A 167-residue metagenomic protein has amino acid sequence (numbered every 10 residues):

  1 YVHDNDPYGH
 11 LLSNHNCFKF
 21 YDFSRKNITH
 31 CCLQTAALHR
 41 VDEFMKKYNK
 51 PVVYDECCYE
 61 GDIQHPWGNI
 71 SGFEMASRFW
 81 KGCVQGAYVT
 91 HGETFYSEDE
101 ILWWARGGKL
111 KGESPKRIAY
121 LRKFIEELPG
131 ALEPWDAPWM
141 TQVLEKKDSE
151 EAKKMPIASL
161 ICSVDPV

Functional and structural regions predicted by a protein language model:
Y1-V52: Active-site neighborhood of glycoside hydrolase catalytic domains
P7-G9, N27-C31, Q64-W67, L144-D148: Short linear motifs at secondary-structure transitions and domain/linker junctions
C17, A36, C57, A87 (+1 more regions): Flexible loop residues that form catalytic and substrate-binding hotspots at small-molecule/glycan-binding clefts
C17, C31-C32, C57-C58, C83 (+1 more regions): Generic recognition of cysteine residues
F18, N27-I28, V41-S77, E98-W104: Active-site clefts of carbohydrate-active enzymes
G61-D62, M75-V167: Aromatic- and carboxylate-lined catalytic core of secreted/periplasmic carbohydrate-active enzymes
